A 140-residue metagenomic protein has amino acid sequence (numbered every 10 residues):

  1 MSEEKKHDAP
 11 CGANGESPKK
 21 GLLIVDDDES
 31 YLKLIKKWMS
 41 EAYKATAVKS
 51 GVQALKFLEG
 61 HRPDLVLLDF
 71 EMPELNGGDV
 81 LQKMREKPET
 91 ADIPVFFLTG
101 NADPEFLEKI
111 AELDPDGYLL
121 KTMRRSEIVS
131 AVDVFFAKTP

Functional and structural regions predicted by a protein language model:
M1-G21, S126-P140: Non-catalytic signal-transmission and effector/linker regions of two-component phosphorelay proteins
E29-T46: Two-component/phosphorelay signaling modules centered on CheY-like receiver
A47-K56, G77: Helix N-cap/capping motif at the beta->alpha junctions
K56, G78-A91: Short amphipathic alpha-helix used as the core "switch/output" element in two-component signaling
H61-L67: Active-site beta3 strand of CheY-like receiver
M72: Receiver (REC) domain active-site loop signature in two-component systems and cognate sites in sensor histidine kinases
D79, A102-L119, M123-S130: Alpha4 helix (beta4-alpha4-beta5 surface) of REC/receiver domains from two-component response regulators
